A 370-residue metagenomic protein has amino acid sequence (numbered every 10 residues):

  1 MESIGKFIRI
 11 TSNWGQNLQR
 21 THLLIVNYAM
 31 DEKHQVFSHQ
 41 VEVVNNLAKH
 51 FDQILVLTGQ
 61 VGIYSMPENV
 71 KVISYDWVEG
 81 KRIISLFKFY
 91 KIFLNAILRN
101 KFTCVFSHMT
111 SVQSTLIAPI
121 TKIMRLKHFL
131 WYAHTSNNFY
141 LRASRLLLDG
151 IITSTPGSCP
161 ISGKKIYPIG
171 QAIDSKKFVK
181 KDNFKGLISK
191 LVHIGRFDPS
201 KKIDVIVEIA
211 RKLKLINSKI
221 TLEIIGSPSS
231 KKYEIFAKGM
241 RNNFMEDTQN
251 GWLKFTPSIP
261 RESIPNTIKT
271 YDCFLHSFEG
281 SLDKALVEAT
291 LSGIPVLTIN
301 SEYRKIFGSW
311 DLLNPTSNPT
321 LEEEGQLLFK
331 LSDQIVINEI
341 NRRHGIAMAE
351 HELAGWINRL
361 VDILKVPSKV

Functional and structural regions predicted by a protein language model:
E2-G62, L213, A354, K369: N-terminal subdomain of nucleotide-sugar transferases
L23-V26, F184-K201, I206-K212, L222-E223: Conserved donor-binding/catalytic core segment of Leloir-type glycosyltransferases
H50, P319-E322, D333-K365: A charged, aromatic-enriched C-terminal amphipathic alpha-helix characteristic of glycosyltransferases across folds
S74, N137-N138, R145-K180: Donor nucleotide-sugar binding/catalytic pocket of nucleotide-sugar-dependent glycosyltransferases
A172-S189, P199, N266, P367: Acidic anion/phosphate-binding donor-loop and adjacent secondary structure in glycosyltransferase catalytic cores
G226, A237-S258: Nucleotide-activated donor-binding/catalytic signature segment of Leloir-type glycosyltransferases, i.e., the conserved
K269-S281, I294: Acidic donor-binding loop of glycosyltransferase active sites
S301, K305-F329: Change "using UDP/GDP/dTDP sugars" to "using nucleotide sugars
